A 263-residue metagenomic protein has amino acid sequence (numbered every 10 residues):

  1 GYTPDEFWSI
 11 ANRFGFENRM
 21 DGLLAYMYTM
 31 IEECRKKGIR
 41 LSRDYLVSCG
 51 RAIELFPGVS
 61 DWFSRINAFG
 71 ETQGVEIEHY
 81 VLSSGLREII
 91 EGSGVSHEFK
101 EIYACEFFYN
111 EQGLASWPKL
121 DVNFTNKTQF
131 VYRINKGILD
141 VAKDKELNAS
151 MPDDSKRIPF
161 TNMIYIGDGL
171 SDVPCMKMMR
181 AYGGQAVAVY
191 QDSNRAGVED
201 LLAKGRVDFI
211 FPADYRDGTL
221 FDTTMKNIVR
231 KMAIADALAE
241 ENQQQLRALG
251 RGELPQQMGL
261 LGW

Functional and structural regions predicted by a protein language model:
G1-E111, G205-V207: Alpha-helical substrate-recognition element adjacent to the catalytic core
R13, I158-W263: Mg2+-dependent phosphoryl-transfer enzymes with acidic/Ser/Thr/Gly-rich catalytic loops
V59, N148-A149, D172, N194: Amphipathic coiled-coil/heptad-repeat helices and related helical stalk/stem segments that mediate oligomerization
A68-I77, K156-T161, A181-G183: Short, surface-exposed connector motifs at secondary-structure boundaries
E91-S93, G113-A115, C175-M178: A short secondary-structure junction signal
S116-K136, K231-L238: A polyampholytic, Gly/Pro-enriched intrinsically disordered region
K127-S171: Conserved Lys-Pro-Asp/Glu-containing loop-to-beta segment of HAD-superfamily phosphomonoesterases, centered on
